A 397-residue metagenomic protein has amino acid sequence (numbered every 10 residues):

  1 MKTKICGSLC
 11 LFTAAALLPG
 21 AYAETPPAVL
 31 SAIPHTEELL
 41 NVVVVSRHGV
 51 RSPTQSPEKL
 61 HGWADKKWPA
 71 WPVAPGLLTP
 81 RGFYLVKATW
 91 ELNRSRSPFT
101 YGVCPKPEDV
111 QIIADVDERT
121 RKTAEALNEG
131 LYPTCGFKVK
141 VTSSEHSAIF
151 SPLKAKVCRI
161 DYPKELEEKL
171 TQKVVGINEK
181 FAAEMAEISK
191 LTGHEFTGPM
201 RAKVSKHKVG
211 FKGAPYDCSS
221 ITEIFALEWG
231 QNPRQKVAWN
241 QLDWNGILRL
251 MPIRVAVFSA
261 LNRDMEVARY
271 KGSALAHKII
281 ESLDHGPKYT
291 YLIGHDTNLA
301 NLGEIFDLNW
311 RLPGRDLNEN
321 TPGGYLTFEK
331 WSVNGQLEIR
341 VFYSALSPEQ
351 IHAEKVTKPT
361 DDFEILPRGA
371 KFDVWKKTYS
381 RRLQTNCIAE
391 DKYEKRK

Functional and structural regions predicted by a protein language model:
M1-L9: Bacterial N-terminal signal peptides that target proteins for export
L9-L17: Bacterial N-terminal signal peptides
L18-Y22: Sec/Tat signal peptide C-region and signal peptidase I cleavage site
E24-Q111, D115-T290, G294-K397: Signature for phosphate-centric chemistry
